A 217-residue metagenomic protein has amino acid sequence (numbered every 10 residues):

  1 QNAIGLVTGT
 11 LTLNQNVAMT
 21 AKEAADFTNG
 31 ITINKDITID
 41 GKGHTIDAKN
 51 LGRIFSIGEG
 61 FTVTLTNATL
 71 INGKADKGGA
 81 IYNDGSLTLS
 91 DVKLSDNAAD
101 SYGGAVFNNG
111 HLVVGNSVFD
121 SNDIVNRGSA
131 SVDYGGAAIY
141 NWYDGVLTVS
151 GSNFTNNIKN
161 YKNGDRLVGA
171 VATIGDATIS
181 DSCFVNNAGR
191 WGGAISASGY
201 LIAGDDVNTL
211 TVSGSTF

Functional and structural regions predicted by a protein language model:
Q1-T12: Acidic Gly/Asp/Thr-rich repetitive segments characteristic of extracellular carbohydrate-active and adhesion proteins
G9, G104, G169: Acidic Asp/Glu-based divalent-cation binding sites
L13-Q15, L51: Acidic, glycine-rich low-complexity segments
T20-T38, D47-N67, I71-L87, A99-S101 (+4 more regions): Extracellular beta-strand-rich solenoid/capping regions of secreted or surface-exposed proteins that bind or remodel
G41-H44, T64-N72, T88-A98, H111-V125 (+3 more regions): Right-handed parallel beta-helix
I81, V92, A105-V106, S117 (+6 more regions): Hydrophobic strand positions within the blades of repeat-based beta-sheet folds
S121-Y134, N157-D165, S198-Y200: Acidic/polar low-complexity surface segments
